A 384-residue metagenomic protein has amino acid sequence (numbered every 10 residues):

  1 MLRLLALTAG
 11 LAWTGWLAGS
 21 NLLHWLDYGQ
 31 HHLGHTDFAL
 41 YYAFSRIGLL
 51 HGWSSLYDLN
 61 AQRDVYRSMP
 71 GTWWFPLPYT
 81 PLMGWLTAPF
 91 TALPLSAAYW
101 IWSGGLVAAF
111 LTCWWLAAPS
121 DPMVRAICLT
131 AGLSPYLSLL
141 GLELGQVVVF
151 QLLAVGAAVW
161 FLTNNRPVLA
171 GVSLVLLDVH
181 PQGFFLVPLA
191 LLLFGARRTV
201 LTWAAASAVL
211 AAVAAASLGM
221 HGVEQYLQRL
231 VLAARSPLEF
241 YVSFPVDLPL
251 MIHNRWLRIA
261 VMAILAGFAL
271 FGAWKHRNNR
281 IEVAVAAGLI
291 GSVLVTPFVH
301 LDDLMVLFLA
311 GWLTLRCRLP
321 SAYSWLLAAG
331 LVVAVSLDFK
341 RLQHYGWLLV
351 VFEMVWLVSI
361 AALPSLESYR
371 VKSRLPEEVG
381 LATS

Functional and structural regions predicted by a protein language model:
M1-L169, L191-P320, Y369-S384: Primarily membrane-embedded glycan-assembly and transfer machineries that use lipid-linked glycans
W85, A131-G132, L177, F184-F185 (+1 more regions): Hydrophobic alpha-helical transmembrane segments of integral membrane proteins, especially lipid-exposed positions
L174-A190, T296-D303: Transmembrane helices and adjacent periplasmic/lumenal helix-loop junctions of polyprenol-phosphate-dependent
L315-S384: Aromatic-enriched
